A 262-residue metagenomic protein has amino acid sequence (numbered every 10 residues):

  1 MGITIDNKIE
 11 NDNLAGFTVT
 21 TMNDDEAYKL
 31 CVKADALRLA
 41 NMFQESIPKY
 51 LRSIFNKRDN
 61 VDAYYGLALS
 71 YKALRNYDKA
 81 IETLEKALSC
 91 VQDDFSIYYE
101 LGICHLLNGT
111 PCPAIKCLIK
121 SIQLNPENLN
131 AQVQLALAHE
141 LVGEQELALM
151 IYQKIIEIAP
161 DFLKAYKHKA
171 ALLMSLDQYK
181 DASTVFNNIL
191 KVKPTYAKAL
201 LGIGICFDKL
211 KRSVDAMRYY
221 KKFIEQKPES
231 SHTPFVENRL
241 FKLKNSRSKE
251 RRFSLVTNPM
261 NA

Functional and structural regions predicted by a protein language model:
M1-N41: N-terminal leader/linker segments that initiate helical-solenoid repeat arrays
G2-F17, M217-A262: Terminal, low-structured helical/coil segments at or just beyond the last alpha-helical repeat
D25-N56, D62, G66-R75, I103 (+2 more regions): Alpha-helical segment of the N-proximal tetratricopeptide repeat
A27-Y28, V61-D62, F95-S96, L129-N130 (+3 more regions): Helix-start (N-cap) detector for alpha-helical repeat units in TPR-like alpha-solenoids, especially tetratricopeptide
V32, G66, A73, E100 (+4 more regions): Canonical tetratricopeptide repeat
A40-K49, L74-K86, L107-K120, L141-K154 (+4 more regions): Structural signature of tandem alpha-helical TPR/SEL1-like repeats, specifically the intra-repeat loop/turn
N56, C90-V91, L124, I158 (+2 more regions): Structural marker of alpha-solenoid helical repeat scaffolds
I103, N130-V133, L137-L141, M150-K180 (+1 more regions): Alpha-helical adaptor scaffolds
